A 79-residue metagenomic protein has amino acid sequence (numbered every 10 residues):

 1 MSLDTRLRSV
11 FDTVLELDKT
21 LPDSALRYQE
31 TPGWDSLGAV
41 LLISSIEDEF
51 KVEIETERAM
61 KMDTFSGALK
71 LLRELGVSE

Functional and structural regions predicted by a protein language model:
S2-W34, G38-S44, D48-E79: Phosphopantetheine-dependent thiolation modules in NRPS/PKS and related acyl-activating systems
